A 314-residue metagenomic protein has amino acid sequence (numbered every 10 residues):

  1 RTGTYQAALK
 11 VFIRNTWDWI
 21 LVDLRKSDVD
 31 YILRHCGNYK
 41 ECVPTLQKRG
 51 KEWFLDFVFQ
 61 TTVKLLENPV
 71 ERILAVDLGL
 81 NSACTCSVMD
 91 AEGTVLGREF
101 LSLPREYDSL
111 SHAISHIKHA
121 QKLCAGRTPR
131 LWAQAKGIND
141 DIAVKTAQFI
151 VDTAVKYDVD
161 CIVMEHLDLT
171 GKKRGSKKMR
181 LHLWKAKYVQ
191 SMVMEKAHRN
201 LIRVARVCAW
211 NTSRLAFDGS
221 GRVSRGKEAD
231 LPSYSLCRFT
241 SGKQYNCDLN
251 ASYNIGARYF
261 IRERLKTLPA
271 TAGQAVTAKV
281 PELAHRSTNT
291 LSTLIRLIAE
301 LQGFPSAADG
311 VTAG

Functional and structural regions predicted by a protein language model:
R1-R49, L183: Acidic carboxylate diad motif detector
K51-G314: Positively charged, helix-rich recognition surfaces that bind polyanionic ligands
